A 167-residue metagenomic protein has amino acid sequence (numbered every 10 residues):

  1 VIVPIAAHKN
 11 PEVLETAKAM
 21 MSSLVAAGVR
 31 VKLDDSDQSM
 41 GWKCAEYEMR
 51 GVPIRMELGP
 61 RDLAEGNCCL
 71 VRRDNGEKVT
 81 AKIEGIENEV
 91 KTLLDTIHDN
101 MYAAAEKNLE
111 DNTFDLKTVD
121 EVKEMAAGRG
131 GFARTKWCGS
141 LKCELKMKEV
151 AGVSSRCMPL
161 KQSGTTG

Functional and structural regions predicted by a protein language model:
V1-G167: NTP/phosphate- and nucleic-acid-binding module
